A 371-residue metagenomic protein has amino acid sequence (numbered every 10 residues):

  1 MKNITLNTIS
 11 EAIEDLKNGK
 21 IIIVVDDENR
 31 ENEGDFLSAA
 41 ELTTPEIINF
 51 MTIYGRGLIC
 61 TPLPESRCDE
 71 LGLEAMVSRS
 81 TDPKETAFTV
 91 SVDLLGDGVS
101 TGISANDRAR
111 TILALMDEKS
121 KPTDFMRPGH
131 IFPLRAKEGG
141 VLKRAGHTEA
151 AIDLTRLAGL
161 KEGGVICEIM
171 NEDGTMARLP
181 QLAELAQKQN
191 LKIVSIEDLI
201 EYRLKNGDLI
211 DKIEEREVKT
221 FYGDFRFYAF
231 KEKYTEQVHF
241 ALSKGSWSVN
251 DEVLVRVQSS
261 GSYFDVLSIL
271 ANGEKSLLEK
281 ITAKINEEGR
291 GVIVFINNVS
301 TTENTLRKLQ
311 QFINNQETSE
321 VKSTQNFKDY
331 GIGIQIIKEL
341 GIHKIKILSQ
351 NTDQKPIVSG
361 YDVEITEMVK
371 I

Functional and structural regions predicted by a protein language model:
M1-I371: Catalytic domains of riboflavin
